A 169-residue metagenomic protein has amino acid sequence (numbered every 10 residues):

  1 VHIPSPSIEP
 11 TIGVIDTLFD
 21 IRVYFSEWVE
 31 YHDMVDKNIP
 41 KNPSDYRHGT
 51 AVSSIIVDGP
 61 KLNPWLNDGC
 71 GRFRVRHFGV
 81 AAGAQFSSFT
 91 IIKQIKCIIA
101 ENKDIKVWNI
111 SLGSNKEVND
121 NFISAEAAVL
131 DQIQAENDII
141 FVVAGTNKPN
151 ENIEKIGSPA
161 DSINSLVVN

Functional and structural regions predicted by a protein language model:
V1, D36, S111-L112: A generic structural motif
H2-H32, I39-S88, D138, S162-S165: Subtilisin-like serine protease catalytic core
V23-V29, V35-K37, V118-F122, N152-E154: A short acidic (Asp/Glu
A81-S165: Substrate-binding/access-modulating region of protease and related hydrolase catalytic domains
